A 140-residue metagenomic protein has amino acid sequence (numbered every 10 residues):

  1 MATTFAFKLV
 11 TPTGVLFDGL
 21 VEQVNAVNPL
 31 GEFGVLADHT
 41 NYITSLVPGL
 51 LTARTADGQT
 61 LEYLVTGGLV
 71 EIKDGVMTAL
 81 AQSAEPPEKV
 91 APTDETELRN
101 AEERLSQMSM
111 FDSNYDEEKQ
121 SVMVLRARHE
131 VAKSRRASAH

Functional and structural regions predicted by a protein language model:
M1-A56, E62: A positional/architectural concept
T11, V21, G34, T40 (+5 more regions): Small-side-chain structural scaffolding
V27, N41-L46, A53, E71 (+3 more regions): Solvent-exposed, non-transmembrane amphipathic alpha-helical segments
A56, T66, F111-Y115: Short, structured coil/loop segments at alpha-helix boundaries
Q59-L61, T66-T96: Conserved, surface-exposed functional patches that form binding/active-site neighborhoods
E85-H140: Acidic/glycine-rich phosphate/pyrophosphate-binding loops and surrounding catalytic core that coordinate Mg2+
